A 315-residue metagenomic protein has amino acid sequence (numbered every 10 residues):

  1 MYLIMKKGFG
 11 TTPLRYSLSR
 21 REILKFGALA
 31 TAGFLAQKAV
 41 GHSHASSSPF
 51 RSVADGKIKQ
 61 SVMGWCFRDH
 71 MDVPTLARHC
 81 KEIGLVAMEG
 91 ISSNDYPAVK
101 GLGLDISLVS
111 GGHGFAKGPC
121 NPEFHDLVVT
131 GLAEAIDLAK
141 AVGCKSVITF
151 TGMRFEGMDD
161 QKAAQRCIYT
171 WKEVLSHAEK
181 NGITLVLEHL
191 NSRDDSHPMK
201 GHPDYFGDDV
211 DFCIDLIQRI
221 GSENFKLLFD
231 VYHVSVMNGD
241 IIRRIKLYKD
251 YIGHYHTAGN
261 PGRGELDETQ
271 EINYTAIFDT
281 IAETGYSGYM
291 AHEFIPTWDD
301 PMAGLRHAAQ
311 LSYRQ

Functional and structural regions predicted by a protein language model:
Y2-S61, C66-L76, K81, C144-K145 (+4 more regions): Histidine-acidic metal/acid-base catalytic patches
E22, G27-A36, S52, G118-K226 (+1 more regions): Active-site acidic/histidine proton-transfer and metal-coordination neighborhood in alpha/beta enzyme cores
L76-D95: Catalytic domains of carbohydrate-active enzymes, especially glycoside hydrolases
K81, K100, K140, L175 (+2 more regions): Anion (oxyanion) recognition and catalysis
A87-E89, L108, I148, V186 (+2 more regions): Conserved beta-strand positions in the central sheet of alpha/beta enzyme cores
S92-L102, F115-A116: Glycine-rich, proline-tolerant flexible connector loops at the mouths of alpha/beta enzymes
I106-G114: Short hydrophobic/aromatic-enriched beta-strand-loop microsegments
